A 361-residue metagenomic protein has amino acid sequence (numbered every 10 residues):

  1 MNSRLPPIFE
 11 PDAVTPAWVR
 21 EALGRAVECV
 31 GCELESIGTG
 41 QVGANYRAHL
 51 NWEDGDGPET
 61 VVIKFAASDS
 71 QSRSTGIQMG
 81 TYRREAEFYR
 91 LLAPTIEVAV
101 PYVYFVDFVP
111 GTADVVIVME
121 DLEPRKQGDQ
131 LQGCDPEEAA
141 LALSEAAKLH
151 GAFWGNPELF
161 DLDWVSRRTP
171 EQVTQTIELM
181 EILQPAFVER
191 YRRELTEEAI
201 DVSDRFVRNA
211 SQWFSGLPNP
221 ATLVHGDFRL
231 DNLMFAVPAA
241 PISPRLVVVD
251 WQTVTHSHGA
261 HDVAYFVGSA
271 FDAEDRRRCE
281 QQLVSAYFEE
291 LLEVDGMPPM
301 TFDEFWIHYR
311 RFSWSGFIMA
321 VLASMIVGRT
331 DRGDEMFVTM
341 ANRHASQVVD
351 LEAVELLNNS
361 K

Functional and structural regions predicted by a protein language model:
M1-V14, G151, D161-W213: Active-site catalytic-loop/activation-segment of kinase and kinase-like phosphoryl-transfer enzymes
R20-E28: A short, low-complexity linker immediately N-terminal to eukaryotic Hanks-type protein kinase catalytic domains
E28-E35: Conserved N-terminal boundary motif of the eukaryotic protein kinase catalytic domain
T39-N51, G55-T176, G259-A260, D275: Conserved ATP-binding subdomain of kinase catalytic cores across diverse folds
T39-W52, V62, V207-G259: Active-site acidic catalytic loop and adjacent metal/ATP-binding pocket of ATP-dependent phosphoryl transfer enzymes
E87, T253-G296, S313-G333: Active-site activation/catalytic loop segments of kinase-like enzymes and analogous catalytic loops in related
M297-W314, H344: All-alpha amphipathic helical-bundle segments outside canonical DNA-binding/catalytic cores that form hydrophobic
S313-K361: ATP/Mg2+ or Mg2+-diphosphate-binding catalytic cores that bind nucleotide phosphates or diphosphates via glycine-rich
